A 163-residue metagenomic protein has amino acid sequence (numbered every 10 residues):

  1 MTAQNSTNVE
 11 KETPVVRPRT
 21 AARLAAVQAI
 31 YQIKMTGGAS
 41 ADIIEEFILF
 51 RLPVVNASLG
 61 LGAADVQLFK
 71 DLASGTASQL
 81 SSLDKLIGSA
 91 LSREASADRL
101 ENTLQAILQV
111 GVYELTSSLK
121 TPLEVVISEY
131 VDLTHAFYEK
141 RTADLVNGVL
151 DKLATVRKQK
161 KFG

Functional and structural regions predicted by a protein language model:
M1-A136, K140-G163: N-terminal interaction/assembly modules
